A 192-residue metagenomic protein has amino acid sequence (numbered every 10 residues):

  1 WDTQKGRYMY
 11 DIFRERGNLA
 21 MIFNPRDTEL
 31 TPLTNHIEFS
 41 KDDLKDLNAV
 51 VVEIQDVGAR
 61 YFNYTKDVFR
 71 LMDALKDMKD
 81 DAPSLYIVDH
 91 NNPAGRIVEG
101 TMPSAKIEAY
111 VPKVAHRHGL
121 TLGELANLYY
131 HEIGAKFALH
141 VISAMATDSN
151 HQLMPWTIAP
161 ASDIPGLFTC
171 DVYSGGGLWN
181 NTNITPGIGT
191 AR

Functional and structural regions predicted by a protein language model:
W1-L30: Glycine/alanine-rich phosphate-binding loops at beta-alpha junctions
T28-D42: Glycine-rich, highly charged phosphate/nucleotide-binding loops
L47-V57, L85-D89: Short acidic catalytic loops
V57-V68: Glycine/threonine-rich flexible loop motifs
L75-S84: A short helix->loop->beta-strand "cap" motif at the edges of active sites that frequently abuts
Y86-I107: Glycine-rich, charge-decorated loop segments at or immediately adjacent to ligand/cofactor-binding or catalytic sites
K106-L178: Conserved anion/nucleotide-ligand pocket segment
Y173-R192: Internal helical hairpin/lid segments
